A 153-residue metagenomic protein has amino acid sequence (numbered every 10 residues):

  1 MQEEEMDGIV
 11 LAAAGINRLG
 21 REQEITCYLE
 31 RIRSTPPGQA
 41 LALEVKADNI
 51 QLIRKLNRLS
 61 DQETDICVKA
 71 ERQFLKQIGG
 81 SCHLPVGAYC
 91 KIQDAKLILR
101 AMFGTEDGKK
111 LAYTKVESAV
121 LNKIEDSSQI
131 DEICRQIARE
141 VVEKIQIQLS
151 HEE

Functional and structural regions predicted by a protein language model:
Q2-E153: Small-molecule-sensing regulatory modules
